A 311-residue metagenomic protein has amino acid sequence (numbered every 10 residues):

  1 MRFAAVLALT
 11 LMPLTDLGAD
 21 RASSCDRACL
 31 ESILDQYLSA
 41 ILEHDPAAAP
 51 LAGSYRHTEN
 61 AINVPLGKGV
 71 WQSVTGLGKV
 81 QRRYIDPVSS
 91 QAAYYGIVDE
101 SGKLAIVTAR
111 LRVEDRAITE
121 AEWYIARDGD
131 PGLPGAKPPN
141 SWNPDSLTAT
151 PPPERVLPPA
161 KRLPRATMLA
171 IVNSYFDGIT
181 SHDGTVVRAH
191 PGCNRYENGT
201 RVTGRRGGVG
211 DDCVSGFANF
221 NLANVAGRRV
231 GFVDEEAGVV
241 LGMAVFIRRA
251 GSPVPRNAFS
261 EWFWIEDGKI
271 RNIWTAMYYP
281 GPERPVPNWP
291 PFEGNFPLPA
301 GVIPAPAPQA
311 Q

Functional and structural regions predicted by a protein language model:
A4-T15: Bacterial N-terminal signal peptides
D16-Q311: C-terminal and inter-domain tail/linker signature
